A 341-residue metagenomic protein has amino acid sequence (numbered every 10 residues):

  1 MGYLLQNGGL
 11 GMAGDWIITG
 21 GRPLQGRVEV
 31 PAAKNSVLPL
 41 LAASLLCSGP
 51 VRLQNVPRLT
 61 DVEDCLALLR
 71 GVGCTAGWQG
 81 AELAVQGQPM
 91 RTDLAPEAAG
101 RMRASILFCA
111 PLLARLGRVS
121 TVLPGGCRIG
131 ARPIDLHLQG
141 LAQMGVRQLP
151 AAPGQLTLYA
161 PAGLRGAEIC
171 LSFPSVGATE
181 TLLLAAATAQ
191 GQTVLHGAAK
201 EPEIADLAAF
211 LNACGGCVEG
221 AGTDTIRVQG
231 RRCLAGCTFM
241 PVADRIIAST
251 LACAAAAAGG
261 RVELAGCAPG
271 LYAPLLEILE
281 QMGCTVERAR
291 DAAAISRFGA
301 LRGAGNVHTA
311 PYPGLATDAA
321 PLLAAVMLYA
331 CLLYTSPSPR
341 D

Functional and structural regions predicted by a protein language model:
G2-R340: Short, structured segments at the rim of ligand-binding sites
